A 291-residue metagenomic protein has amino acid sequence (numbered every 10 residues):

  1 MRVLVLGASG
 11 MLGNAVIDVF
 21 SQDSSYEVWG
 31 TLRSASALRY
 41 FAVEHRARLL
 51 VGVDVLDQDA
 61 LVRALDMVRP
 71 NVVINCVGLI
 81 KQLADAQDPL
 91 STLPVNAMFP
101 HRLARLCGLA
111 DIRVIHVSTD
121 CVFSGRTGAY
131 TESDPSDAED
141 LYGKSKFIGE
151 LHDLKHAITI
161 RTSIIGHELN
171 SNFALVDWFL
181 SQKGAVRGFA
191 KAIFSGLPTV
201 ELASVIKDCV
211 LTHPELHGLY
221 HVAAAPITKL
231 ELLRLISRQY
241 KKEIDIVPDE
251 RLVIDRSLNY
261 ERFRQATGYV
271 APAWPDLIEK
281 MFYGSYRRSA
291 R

Functional and structural regions predicted by a protein language model:
M1-D23: N-terminal Rossmann NAD(P)H-binding glycine-rich loop of SDR-like oxidoreductase domains
G30-Y40, D54-V55, G78: N-terminal Rossmann-fold cofactor-binding loop
G52-V95: NAD(P)H-binding glycine-rich loop region in Rossmannoid oxidoreductase-like domains and their noncatalytic homologs
L56, Q87, S91-R102, S133-S136 (+2 more regions): Glycine-rich NAD(P)-binding loop of the Rossmann-fold in SDR/ketoreductase-type enzymes
H101-D137: Conserved Rossmann-fold NAD(P)-dependent oxidoreductase catalytic core, especially the SDR/UDP-sugar
E139, L151-F194, V200-E201, D208: NAD(P)-dependent short-chain dehydrogenase/reductase
V205-D208, T212-E261, S289-A290: Mid/C-terminal beta-alpha module of Rossmann-like enzyme folds, strongest in SDR-family dehydrogenases/epimerases
A273-R291: Amphipathic terminal alpha-helices
